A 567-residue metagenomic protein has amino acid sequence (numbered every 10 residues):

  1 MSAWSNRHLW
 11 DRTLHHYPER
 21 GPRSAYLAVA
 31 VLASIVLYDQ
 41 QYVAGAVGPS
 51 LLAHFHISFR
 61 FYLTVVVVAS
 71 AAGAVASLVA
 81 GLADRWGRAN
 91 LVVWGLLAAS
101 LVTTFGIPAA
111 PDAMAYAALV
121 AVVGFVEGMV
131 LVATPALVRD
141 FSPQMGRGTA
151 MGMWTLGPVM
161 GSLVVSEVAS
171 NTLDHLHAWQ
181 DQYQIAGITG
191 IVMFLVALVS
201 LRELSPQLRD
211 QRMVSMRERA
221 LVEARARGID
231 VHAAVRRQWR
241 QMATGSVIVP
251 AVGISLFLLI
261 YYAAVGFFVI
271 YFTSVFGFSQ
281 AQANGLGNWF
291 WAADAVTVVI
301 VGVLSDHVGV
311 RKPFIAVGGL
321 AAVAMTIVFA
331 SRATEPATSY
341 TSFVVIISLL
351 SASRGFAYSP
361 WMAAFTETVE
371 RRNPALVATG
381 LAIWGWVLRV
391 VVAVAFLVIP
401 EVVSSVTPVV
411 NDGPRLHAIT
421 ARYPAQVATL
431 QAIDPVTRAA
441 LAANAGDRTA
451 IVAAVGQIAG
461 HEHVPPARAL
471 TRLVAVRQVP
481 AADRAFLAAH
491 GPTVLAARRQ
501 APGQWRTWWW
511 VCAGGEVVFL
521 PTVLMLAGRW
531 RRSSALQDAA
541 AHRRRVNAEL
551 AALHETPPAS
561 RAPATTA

Functional and structural regions predicted by a protein language model:
S5-R20, S205-P250: Juxtamembrane intracellular "pre-TM" segments in multi-pass secondary transporters
A44-A46, A243-W291, Y358, M362 (+1 more regions): Extracytoplasmic gate region of multi-pass secondary transporters
V75-P111: Conserved MFS/SLC helix-loop-helix module at the cytosolic interface between two early adjacent transmembrane helices
A76-G87, V298-V310: Helix-to-loop junctions at the C-terminal end of transmembrane segments in multipass secondary transporters
R85-L96, D306-L320: Cytoplasmic membrane-interface "Motif A"-like loop-to-helix N-cap segments of 12-TM Major Facilitator Superfamily
L97-P111, L320-A337: C-terminal ends and interior cores of transmembrane alpha-helices in multi-pass membrane transporters/permeases
L119-G157: Cytoplasmic helix-loop-helix junction between adjacent transmembrane helices in 12-TM secondary transporters
W154-P206: Helix-loop-helix hairpin linking two adjacent transmembrane segments in secondary transporters
